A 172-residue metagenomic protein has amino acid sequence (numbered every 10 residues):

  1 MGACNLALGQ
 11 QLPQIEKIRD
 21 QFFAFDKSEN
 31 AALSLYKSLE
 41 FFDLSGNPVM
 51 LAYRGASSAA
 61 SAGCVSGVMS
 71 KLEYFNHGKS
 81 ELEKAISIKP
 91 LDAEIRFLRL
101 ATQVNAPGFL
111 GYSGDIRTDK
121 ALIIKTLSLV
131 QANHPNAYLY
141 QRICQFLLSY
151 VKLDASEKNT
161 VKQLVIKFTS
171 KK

Functional and structural regions predicted by a protein language model:
M1-Q14: Bacterial Sec-dependent N-terminal signal peptides
F23-D26, G55, A60-M69, N105-L110 (+1 more regions): Short coil/turn linking the two alpha-helices of tandem helical-hairpin repeats
A24-K37, K71-K79, I116-L122: Helix-turn-helix repeat elements of alpha-solenoid scaffolds
L44-S45, P90: Short coil turns that delineate tetratricopeptide repeat
P48-M50, I95: TPR alpha-solenoid repeat register
L129-K172: Terminal, low-structured helical/coil segments at or just beyond the last alpha-helical repeat
